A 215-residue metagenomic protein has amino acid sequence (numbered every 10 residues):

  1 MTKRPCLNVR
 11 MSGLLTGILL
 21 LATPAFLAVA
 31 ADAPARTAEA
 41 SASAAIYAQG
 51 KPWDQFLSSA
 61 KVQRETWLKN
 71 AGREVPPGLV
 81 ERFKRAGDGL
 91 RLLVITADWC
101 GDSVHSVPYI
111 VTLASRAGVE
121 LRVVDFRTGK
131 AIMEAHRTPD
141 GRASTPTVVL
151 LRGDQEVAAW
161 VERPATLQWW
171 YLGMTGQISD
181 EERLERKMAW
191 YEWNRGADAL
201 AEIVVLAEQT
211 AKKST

Functional and structural regions predicted by a protein language model:
M1-R10: N-terminal secretory signal peptides that target proteins for export/translocation
S12-F26: Bacterial N-terminal signal peptides
F26-D88, V111, R116, A135-S144 (+1 more regions): Non-globular targeting/processing and membrane-anchoring segments
D88-R91, V119, G153: Loop/turn elements at helix/coil->beta-strand transitions in domains of secreted/extracellular proteins
V94-D98, V119-M133: Thiol-based oxidoreductase modules, predominantly thioredoxin-like and allied folds used for disulfide exchange
A97-H105: Conserved redox-active cysteine motifs that mediate thiol-disulfide chemistry, especially di-cysteine Cys-X(1-2)-Cys
S106-L113, L121-F126, A135-R137: "Short basic amphipathic alpha-helical interaction patches in structured regions
T147-R152: Terminal interaction module
